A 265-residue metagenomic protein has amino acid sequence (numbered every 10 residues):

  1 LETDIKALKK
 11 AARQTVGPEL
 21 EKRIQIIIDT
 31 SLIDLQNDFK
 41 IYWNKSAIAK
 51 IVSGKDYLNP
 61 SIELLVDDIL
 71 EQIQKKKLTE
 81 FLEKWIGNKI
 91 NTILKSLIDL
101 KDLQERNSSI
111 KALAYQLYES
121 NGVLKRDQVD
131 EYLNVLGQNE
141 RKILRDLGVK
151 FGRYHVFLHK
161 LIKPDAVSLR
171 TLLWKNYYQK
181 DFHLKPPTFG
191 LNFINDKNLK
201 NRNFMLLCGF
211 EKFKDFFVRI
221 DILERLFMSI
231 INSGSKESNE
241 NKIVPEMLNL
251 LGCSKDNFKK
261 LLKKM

Functional and structural regions predicted by a protein language model:
E2-K255, K259-M265: Acidic, serine/threonine- and proline-rich low-complexity intrinsically disordered segments
